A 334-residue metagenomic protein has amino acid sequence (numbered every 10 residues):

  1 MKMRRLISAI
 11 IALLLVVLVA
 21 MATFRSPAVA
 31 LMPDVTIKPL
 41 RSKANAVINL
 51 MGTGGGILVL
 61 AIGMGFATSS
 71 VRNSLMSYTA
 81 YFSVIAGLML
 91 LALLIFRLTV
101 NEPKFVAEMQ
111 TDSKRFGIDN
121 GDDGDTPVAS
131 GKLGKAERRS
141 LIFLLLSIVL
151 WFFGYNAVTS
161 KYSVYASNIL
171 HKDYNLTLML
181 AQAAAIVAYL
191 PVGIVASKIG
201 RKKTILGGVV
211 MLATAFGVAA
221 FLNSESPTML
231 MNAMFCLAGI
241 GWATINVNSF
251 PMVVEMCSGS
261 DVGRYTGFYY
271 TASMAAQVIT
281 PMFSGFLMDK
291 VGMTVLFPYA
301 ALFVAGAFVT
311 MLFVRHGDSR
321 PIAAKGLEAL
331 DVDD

Functional and structural regions predicted by a protein language model:
M1, K198-V210: Cytoplasmic membrane-interface "Motif A"-like loop-to-helix N-cap segments of 12-TM Major Facilitator Superfamily
M1-R4, M211-E225: C-terminal ends and interior cores of transmembrane alpha-helices in multi-pass membrane transporters/permeases
T23-T36, T244-S258: Intracellular juxtamembrane helix-capping segments at the cytosolic ends of symmetry-related transmembrane helices
K38-I48, C257-Y269: Loop-to-transmembrane helix entry/capping segments in MFS-fold secondary transporters and related SLC/MFSD carriers
N45-A67, Y270-T280: Glycine-rich segments within core transmembrane alpha-helices of 12-TM secondary carriers
K104-L146, L327-D334: Juxtamembrane intracellular "pre-TM" segments in multi-pass secondary transporters
V158-T177: Short amphipathic helix-loop junctions that connect adjacent transmembrane helices in Major Facilitator Superfamily/SLC
A188-R201, M288: Helix-to-loop junctions at the C-terminal end of transmembrane segments in multipass secondary transporters
